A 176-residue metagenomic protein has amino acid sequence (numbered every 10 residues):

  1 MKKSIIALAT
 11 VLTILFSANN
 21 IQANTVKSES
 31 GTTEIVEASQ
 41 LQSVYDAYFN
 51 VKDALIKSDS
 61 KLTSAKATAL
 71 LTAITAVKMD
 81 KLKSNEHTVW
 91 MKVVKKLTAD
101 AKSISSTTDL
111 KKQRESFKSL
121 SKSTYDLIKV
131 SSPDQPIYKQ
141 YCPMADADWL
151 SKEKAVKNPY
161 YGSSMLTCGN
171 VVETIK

Functional and structural regions predicted by a protein language model:
M1-K27: Bacterial Sec-dependent N-terminal signal peptides
S30: Phosphate/pyrophosphate-recognition segments in soluble nucleotide-handling domains
T33-K176: Mature extracytoplasmic or organellar-lumen-exposed domains after removal of signal/transit peptides
